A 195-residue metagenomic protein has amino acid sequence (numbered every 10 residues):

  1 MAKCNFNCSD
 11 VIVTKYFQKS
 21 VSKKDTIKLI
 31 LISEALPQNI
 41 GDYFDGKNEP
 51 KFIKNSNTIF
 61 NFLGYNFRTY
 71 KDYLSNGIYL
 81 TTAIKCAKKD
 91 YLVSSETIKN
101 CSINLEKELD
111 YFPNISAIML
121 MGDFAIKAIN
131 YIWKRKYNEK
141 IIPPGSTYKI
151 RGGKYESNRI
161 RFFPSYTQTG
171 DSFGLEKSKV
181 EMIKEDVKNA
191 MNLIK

Functional and structural regions predicted by a protein language model:
M1-T58, K154-N158, N189-K195: Active-site and ligand/interface coordination hotspots across diverse enzymes and nucleic-acid-associated assemblies
M1-V13, K89-E106, Y111, Y131 (+1 more regions): C-terminal capping/extension of enzyme domains
K24, Y111-F112: Alpha-helix termination/capping residues and helix-transition junctions
L36, I84, Y166-T169: Short, flexible loop/turn elements at secondary-structure junctions
G46-T97: Short, surface-exposed acidic-centric catalytic microdomains
F124-I126: Alpha-helix capping/helix-boundary segments
